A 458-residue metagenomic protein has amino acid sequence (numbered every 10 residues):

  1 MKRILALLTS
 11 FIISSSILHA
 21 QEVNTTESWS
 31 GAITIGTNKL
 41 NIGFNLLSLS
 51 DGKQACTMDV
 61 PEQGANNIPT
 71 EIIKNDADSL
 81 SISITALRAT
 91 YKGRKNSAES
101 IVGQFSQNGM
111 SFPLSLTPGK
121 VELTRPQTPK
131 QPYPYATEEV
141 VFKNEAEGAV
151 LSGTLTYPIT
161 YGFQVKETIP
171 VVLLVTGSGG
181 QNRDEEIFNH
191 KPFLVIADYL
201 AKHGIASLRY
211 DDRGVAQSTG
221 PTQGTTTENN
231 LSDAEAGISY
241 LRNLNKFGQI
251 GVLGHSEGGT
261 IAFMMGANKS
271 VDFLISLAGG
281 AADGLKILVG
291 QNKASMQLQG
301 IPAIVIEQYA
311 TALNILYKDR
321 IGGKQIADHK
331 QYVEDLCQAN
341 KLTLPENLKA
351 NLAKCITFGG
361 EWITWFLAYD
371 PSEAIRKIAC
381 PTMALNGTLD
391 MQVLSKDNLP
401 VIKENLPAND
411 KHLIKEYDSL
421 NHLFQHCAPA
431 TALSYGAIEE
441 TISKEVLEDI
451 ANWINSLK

Functional and structural regions predicted by a protein language model:
E22-K95, S100-N108, Q127, Q164 (+1 more regions): Central antiparallel beta-sheet cores of small beta-barrel/beta-sandwich binding domains
V121-E167: N-terminal cap/lid segment of alpha/beta-hydrolase-fold proteins
F163-K166, S178-A201, L208, G284 (+1 more regions): Short substrate-entry loop that stabilizes the transition state in hydrolases
G224-L244: Alpha/beta-hydrolase active-site loop
G237-I301: Primarily recognizes the serine-hydrolase "nucleophile elbow" in alpha/beta-hydrolase and SGNH/GDSL folds
L277-K377: Accessory cap/linker subdomain of secreted extracellular hydrolases
I378, A384-N386: Short beta-strand/loop motif that positions the catalytic acidic residue of the alpha/beta-hydrolase fold
C380, M391-N405: Short alpha-helix in the alpha/beta-hydrolase fold that links the catalytic acid
